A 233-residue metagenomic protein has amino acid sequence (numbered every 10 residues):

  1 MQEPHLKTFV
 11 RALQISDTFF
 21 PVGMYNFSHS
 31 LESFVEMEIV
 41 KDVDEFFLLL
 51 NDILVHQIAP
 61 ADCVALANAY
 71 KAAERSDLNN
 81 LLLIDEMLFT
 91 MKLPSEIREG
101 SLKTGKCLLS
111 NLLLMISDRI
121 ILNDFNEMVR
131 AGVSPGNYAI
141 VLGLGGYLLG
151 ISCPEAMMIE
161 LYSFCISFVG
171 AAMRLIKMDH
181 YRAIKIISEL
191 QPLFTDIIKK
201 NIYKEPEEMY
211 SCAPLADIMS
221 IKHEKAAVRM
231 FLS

Functional and structural regions predicted by a protein language model:
M1-H5: Compact, charge-rich alpha-helical regulatory domains located at protein termini
T8, A12-S76: Glycine/small-residue-rich interface belts in oligomeric ring/scaffold proteins and their assembly partners
A12-F20, L50-H56, T90-I97, N126-G132 (+1 more regions): A short glycine/serine-rich beta->alpha loop
M37-D44, M115, R119-N123, L148-A156 (+1 more regions): Inter-helical turn/loop segments and adjacent helix faces that build the functional surface of alpha-helical bundle
C63-V64, N68, L78-G146: Internal, conserved structured core segments that host functional sites
M128-I176: A contiguous pocket-lining binding segment that forms or flanks enzyme active sites
S163-S233: C-terminal auxiliary extensions adjacent to catalytic cores
